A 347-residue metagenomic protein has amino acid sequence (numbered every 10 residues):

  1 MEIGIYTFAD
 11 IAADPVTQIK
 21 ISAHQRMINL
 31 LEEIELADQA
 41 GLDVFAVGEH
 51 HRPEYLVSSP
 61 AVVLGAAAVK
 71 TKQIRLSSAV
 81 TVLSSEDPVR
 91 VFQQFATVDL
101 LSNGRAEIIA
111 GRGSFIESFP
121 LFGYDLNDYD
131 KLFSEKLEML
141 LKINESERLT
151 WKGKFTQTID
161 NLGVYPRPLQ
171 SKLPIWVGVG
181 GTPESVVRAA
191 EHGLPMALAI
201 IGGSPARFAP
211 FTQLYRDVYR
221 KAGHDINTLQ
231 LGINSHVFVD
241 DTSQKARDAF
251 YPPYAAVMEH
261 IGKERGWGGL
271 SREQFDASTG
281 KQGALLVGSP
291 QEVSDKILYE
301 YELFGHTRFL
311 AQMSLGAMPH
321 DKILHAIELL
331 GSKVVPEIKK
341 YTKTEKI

Functional and structural regions predicted by a protein language model:
M1-I3, L42-V44, T71-L76, S102-E107 (+5 more regions): Short, well-ordered coil/turn segments that N-cap beta-strands
M1-R75, L173: N-terminal beta1-alpha1-beta2 module of alpha/beta enzyme domains
I3, G41, E49, A67 (+7 more regions): Conserved, mostly hydrophobic/aromatic
I5, D130-V164, A206-T307, K339-I347: An alpha-helical appendage that flanks or caps ligand/catalytic pockets
V16, S84-L194, A206-A209, Q213 (+1 more regions): Internal, glycine-rich beta/alpha segment that forms the wall or movable "lid" of small-molecule/cofactor binding
Q25-L36, G181-V187, E292-Y299: Short, acidic/polar
R26-L30, P60, V91, F133 (+5 more regions): Aromatic/hydrophobic pocket-lining residues that form the small-molecule binding cavity in soluble enzyme cores
D38, L64-K72, F95, D99-R105 (+3 more regions): Acidic (Asp/Glu)-rich catalytic clusters
